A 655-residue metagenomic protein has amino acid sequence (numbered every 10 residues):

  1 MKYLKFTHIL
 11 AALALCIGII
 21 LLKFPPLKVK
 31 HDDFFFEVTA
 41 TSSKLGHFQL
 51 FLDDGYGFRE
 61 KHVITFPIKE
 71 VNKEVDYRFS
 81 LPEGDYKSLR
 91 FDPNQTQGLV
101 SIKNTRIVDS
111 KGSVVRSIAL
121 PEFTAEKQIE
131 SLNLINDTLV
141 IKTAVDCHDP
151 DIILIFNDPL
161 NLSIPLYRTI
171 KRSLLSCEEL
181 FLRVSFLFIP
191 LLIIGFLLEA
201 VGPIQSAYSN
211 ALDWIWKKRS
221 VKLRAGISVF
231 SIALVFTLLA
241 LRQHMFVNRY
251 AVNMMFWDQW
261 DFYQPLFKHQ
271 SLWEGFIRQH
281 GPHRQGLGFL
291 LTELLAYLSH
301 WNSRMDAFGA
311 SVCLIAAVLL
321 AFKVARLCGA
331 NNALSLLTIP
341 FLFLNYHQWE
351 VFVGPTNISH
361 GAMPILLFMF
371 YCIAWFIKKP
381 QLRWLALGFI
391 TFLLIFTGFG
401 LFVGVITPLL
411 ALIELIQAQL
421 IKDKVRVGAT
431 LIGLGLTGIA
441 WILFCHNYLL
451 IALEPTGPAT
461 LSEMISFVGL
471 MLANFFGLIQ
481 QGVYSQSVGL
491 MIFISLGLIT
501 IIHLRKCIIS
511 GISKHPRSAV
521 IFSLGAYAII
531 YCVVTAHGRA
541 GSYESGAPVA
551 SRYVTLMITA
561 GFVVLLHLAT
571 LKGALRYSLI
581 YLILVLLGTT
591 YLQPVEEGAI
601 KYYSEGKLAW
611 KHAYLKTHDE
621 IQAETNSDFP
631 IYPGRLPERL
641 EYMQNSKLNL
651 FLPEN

Functional and structural regions predicted by a protein language model:
M1-I17, S185, I189-R242: Start-transfer (signal-anchor) and selected internal transmembrane alpha helices of multi-pass inner/ER membrane
V29-Y77, I107-V108, V114, E122-N133 (+1 more regions): Extracellular ligand-binding interfaces
F35, N94, W216, S228-H283 (+7 more regions): Intrinsically disordered, polar/acidic, low-complexity terminal segments
V71-V100: Extracellular beta-strand ligand-recognition surfaces/modules
S176-F186, D258, Q285, A333-K379 (+2 more regions): Membrane-interface micro-motifs in multi-pass membrane enzymes
A200-P203, L320-S335, P355-N357, A374-Q381 (+2 more regions): Transmembrane alpha-helical segments of multipass membrane enzymes and assembly factors that act on membrane-embedded
S231-L239, L336-F343, F389, L431-W441 (+1 more regions): Transmembrane alpha-helix segments characteristic of polytopic inner-membrane glycan-assembly/cell-envelope
R383-L409: Membrane-interface alpha helices of multi-pass inner-membrane proteins
